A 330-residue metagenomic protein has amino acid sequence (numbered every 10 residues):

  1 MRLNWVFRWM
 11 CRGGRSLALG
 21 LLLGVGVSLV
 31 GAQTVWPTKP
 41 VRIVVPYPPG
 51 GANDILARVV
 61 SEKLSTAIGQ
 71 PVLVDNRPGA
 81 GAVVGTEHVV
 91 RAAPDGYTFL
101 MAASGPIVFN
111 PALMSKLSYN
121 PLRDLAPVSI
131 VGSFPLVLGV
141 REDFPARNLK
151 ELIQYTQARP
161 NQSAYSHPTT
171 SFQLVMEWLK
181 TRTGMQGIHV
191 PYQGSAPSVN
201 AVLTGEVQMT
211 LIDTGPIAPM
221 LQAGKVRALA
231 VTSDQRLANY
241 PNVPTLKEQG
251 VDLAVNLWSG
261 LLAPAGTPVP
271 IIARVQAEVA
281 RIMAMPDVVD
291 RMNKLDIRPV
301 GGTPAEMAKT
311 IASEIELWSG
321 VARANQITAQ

Functional and structural regions predicted by a protein language model:
M1-R12: N-terminal secretory signal peptides that target proteins for export/translocation
G13-S28: Bacterial N-terminal signal peptides
A32-R123, P160-Q162, S171-F172, T183-M209 (+3 more regions): N-terminal (or domain-start) structured segment
T38-P40, R182, T245, V269-Q330: An extracytoplasmic/periplasmic, membrane-proximal ligand-sensing/linker region
R91-Y97, A112-P197, W258-R291: Hinge/capping helix and adjacent helix->loop/strand transition within the periplasmic-binding protein
G96-A102, Y165-S166, Q208-D213, A228-A230 (+1 more regions): Paired acidic/hydrophobic, glycine-rich loop segments that form the ligand-binding mouth/hinge of periplasmic-binding
P106-K116, Q173, W178-R182, M209-N242: A ligand-binding cleft/hinge motif common to bilobed small-molecule-binding domains
S133, R147, I217-A284, S313-E316: C-terminal lobe and pocket-closing loops of periplasmic/extracytoplasmic Venus-flytrap solute-binding proteins
